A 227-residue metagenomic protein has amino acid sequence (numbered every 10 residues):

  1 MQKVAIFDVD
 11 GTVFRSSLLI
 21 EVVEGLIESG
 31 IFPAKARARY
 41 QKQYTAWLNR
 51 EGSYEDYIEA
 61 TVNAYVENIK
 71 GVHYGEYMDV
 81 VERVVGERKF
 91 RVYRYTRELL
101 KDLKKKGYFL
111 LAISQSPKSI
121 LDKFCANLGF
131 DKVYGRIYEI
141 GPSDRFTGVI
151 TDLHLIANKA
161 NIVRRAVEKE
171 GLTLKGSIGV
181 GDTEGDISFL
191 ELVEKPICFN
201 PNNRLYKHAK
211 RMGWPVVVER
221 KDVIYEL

Functional and structural regions predicted by a protein language model:
M1-K3, D79-V80, G86-L111, Q115-L227: C-terminal cap/substrate-recognition subdomain and adjoining C-terminal extension of metal-dependent phosphatase-like
Q2-L19, L190: Asp-based phosphoryl-transfer active-site loop
F14, N49, V66-I69, D122 (+2 more regions): Amphipathic alpha-helical interaction elements
R15-S16, A34, G71, I140 (+2 more regions): Generic structural "secondary-structure junction" signal
S17-E21, E59-A60, S119, N161: A generic alpha-helix surface/boundary motif
L18-L19, I31-D102, F109: A metal-dependent, Asp-based hydrolase signature
L19-V22, T61, S143-G148: Acidic/polar active-site rim loop that often engages polyanionic ligands
E21-A34, L205-K207: A short, polar/charged loop-to-alpha-helix boundary motif
